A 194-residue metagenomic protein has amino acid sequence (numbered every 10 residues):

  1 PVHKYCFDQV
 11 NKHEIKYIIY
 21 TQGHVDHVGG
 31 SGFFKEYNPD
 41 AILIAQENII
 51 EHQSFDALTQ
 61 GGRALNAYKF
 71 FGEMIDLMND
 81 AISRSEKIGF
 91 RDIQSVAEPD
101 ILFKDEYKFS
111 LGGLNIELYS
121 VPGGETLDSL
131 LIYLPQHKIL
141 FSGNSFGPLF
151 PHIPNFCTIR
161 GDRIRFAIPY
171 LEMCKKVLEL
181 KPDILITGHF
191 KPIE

Functional and structural regions predicted by a protein language model:
P1, Q22-G23, N48, N144-S145 (+1 more regions): Active-site metal-binding loops of divalent metal-dependent hydrolases
V2-I44, K181: Active-site metal-binding motif and surrounding structural segment of the metallo-beta-lactamase
D26, I50-E51, P192-E194: Short, active-site-adjacent cap segments at secondary-structure transitions
G30-F33, S54-Q60, P151-P154: Short acidic, glycine/serine/threonine-rich loops at helix termini
F34-Y37, T59-A64, F156-T158, E194: Short secondary-structure boundary/capping segments
A41-E47, E51, L131, R165: Acidic, His- and aromatic-enriched active-site or binding-groove loops in soluble protein domains that engage sugars
E51-V121, E172-C174, L178-K181: Metallo-beta-lactamase
A97, K108, N115-E194: Metallo-beta-lactamase
